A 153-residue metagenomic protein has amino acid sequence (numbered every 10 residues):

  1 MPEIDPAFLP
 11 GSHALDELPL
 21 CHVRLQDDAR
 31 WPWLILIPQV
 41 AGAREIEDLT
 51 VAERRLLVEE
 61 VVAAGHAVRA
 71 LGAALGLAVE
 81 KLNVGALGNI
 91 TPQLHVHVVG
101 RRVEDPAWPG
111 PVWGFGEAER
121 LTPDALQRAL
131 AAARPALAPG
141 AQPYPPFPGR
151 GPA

Functional and structural regions predicted by a protein language model:
M1-A153: HIT superfamily nucleotide-processing domains
